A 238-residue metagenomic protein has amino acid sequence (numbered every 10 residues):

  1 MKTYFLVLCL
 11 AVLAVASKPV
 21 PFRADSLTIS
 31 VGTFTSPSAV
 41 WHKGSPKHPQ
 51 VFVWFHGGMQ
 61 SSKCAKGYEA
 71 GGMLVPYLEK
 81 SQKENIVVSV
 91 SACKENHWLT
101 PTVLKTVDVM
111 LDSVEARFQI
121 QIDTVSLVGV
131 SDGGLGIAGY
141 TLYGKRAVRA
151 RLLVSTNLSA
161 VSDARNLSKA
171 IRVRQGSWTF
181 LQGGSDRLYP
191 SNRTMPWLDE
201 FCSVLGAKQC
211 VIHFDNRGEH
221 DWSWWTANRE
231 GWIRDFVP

Functional and structural regions predicted by a protein language model:
T3-L13: Sec-dependent N-terminal signal peptides
V15-V51, V130-D132, G139-G144, P196-F201 (+3 more regions): A domain-start/cap signature at the N-terminus of enzymes
K47-V51, K83-I86, Q121-T124, K145-R151 (+2 more regions): Loop/turn elements at helix/coil->beta-strand transitions in domains of secreted/extracellular proteins
H48-H97, A160: Short substrate-entry loop that stabilizes the transition state in hydrolases
W54-S62, E115-F118, V130, I137 (+5 more regions): Cell-envelope and extracellular/periplasmic
W98-F118: Alpha/beta-hydrolase active-site loop
R117, D123-R172: Primarily recognizes the serine-hydrolase "nucleophile elbow" in alpha/beta-hydrolase and SGNH/GDSL folds
A150, S155-E230: The feature captures the conserved acid-bearing segment of alpha/beta-hydrolase catalytic domains
